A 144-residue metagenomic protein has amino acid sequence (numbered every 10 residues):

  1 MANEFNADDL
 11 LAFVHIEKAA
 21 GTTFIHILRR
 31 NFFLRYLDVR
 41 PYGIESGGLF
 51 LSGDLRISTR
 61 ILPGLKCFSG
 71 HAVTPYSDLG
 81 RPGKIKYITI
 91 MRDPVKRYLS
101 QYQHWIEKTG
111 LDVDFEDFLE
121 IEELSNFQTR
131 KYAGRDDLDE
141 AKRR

Functional and structural regions predicted by a protein language model:
M1-D9: Juxtamembrane luminal stem/stalk of type II transmembrane Golgi/ER carbohydrate-processing enzymes
N6, V14-E17, G21, I61 (+2 more regions): Aromatic-acidic/polar surface patches that form glycan- and anion
D9-L11, I85-K86: Residue-level detector of short, conserved catalytic/binding motifs and their immediate flanks
L10-L51: N-terminal pre-catalytic "stem/leader" segment of glycosyltransferase-like enzymes
H15, M91-R92: Short beta-strand/turn micro-motifs composed of small residues that flank or help shape donor/cofactor-binding pockets
A20, R92-D93: Alpha-helical hinge/cap motifs
D38, E45-I90, K96-R144: PAPS-dependent sulfotransferase catalytic domain
